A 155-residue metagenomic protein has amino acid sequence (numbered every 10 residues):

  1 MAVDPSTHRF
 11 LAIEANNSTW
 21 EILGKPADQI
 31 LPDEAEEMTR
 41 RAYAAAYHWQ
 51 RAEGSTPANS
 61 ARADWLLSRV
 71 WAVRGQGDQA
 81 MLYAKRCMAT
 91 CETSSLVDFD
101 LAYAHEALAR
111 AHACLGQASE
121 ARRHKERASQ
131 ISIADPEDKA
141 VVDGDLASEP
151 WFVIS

Functional and structural regions predicted by a protein language model:
P5, R51-S55, T93-V97, I133-E137: Short coil/turn linkers that connect adjacent helices within long alpha-helical scaffolds, especially alpha-solenoid
H8, A15-I22, R41, D64 (+1 more regions): TPR repeat positional signature
I13-E14, S60-R62, Y103, V141: Residue register of alpha-helical TPR repeats
N17, L66, D100, A107 (+2 more regions): "A position-specific structural signal for the A-helix of alpha-solenoid helical repeats
P32-A44, Q76-K85: Helix-turn-helix repeat elements of alpha-solenoid scaffolds
K85, A89, H112-P136: TPR/TPR-like (Sel1-like) alpha-helical repeat modules
